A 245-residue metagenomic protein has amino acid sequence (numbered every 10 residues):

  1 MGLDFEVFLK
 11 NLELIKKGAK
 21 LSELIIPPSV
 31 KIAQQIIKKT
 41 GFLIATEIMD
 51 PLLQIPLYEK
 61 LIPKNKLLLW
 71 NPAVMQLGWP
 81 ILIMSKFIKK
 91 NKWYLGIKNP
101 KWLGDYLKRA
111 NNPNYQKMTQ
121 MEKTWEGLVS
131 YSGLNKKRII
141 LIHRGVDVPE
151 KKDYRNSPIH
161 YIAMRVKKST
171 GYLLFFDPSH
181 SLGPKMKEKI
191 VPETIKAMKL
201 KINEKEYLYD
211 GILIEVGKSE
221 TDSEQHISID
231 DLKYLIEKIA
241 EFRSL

Functional and structural regions predicted by a protein language model:
M1-L82: Active-site beta->alpha loop and helix N-cap motifs at the rims of alpha/beta catalytic domains
F5-F8, F42, F87, F175-F176 (+1 more regions): Phenylalanine-focused residue identity feature
L52, Y58-K238: Catalytic alpha/beta core domains of metabolic enzymes, predominantly
K238-L245: Extended, intrinsically disordered, low-complexity segments
